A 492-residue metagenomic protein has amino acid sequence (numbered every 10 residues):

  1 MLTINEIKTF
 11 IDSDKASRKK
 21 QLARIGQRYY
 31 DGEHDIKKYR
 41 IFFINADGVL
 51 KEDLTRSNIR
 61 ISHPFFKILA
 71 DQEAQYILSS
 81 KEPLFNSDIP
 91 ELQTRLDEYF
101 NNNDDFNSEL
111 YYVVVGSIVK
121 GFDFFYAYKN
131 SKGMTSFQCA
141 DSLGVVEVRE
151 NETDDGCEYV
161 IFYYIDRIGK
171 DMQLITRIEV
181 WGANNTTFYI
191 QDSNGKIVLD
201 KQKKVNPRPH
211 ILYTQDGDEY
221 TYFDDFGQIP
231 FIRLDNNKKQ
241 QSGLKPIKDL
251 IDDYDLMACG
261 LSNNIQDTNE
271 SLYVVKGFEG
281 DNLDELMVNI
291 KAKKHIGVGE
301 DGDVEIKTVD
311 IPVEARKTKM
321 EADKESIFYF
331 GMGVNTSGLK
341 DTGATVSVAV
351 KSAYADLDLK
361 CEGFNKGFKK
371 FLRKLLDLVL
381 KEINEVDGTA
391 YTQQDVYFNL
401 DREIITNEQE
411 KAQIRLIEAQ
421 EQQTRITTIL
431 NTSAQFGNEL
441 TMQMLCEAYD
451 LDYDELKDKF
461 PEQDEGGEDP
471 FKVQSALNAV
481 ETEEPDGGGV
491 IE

Functional and structural regions predicted by a protein language model:
M1-S142, D486-E492: Extended, helix-rich architectural segments
T3, R18-Q21, L92, G243-D253 (+6 more regions): Alpha-helical structural motif
D88, L92, N102, F106-L110 (+8 more regions): Short amphipathic alpha-helical segments
V119-K120, F124-L234: Extended, regular secondary-structure scaffolds
Y126, W181, V275, N399-D401: Residues in well-ordered beta-strands of folded domains
L199, K203-G217, E300, P470-D486: Intrinsically disordered, low-complexity linkers and terminal tails enriched in Pro/Gly and often acidic or mixed-charge
H210-A349: Extended, charged amphipathic alpha-helical segments
E285-I296, A315, A322-E492: C-terminal helix-loop subdomains that flank or include functional centers
